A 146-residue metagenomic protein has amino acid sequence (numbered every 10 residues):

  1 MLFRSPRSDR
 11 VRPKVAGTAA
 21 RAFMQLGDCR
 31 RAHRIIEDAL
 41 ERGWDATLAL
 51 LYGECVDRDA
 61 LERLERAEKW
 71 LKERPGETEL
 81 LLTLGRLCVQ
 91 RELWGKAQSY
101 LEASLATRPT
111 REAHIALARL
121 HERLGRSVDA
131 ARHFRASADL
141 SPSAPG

Functional and structural regions predicted by a protein language model:
R7-A49: Long, well-ordered mid-to-C-terminal structural blocks that present hydrophobic/aromatic surfaces
C29-A46, A60, L105-R111, H121-P145: TPR/TPR-like (Sel1-like) alpha-helical repeat modules
R34-A106: Alpha-helical adaptor scaffolds
Y100, P109-H114: Nucleotide-binding motor/catalytic cores of P-loop/tubulin-like NTPases across gene-expression machines
